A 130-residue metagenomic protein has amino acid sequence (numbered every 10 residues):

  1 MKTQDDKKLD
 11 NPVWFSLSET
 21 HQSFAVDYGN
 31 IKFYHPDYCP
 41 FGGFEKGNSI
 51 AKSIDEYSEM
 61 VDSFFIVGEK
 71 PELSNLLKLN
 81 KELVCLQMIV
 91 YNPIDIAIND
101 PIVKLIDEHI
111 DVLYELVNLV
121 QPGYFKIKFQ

Functional and structural regions predicted by a protein language model:
M1-A97: Acyl-donor-binding surface of acyltransferase catalytic domains
K2-K7, Y91-G123: Short amphipathic alpha-helix that is part of the acyltransferase structural core
E56, K78-N80, I102, L116 (+1 more regions): General "foldedness" signal
F65-K70, Y124-Q130: A short, aromatic/hydrophobic, helix- or strand-capping loop or linear motif that either lines the entrance/gate
